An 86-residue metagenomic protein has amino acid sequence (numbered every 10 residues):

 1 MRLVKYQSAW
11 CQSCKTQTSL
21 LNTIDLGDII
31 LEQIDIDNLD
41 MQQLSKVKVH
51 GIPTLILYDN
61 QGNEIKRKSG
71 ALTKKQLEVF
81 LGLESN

Functional and structural regions predicted by a protein language model:
M1, M41-Q42: A short beta-strand-turn-helix
M1-D25: Local sequence-structure signature of Cys/Sec-based thiol-disulfide redox active-site neighborhoods
Y6, L26-M41: Thiol-based oxidoreductase modules, predominantly thioredoxin-like and allied folds used for disulfide exchange
C11, M41, I65: Conserved protein kinase catalytic core
Q12-S13, L39, L72-K75: Short alpha-helical
V47-I56: Structural micro-motif
I56-N86: Non-catalytic, surface beta->alpha helical segment in thiol-disulfide oxidoreductase systems
